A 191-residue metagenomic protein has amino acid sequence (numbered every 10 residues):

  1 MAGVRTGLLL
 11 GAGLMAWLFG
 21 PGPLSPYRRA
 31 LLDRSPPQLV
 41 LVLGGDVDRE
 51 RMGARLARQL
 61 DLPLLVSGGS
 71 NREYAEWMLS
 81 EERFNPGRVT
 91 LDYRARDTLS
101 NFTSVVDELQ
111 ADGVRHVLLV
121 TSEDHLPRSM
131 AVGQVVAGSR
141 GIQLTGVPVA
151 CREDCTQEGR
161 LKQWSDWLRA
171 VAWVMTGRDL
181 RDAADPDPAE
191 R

Functional and structural regions predicted by a protein language model:
A2-G3, G11, L118, A137 (+2 more regions): Generic hydrophobic, helix-prone segments enriched in Leu/Val/Ile
G3-G22: Hydrophobic membrane-insertion alpha-helices, especially the h-region of bacterial N-terminal signal peptides
P21-Q163: A structural signal for short, hydrophobic/glycine-enriched beta-strand patches
T156-A183: A transmembrane-helix-recognition feature enriched in membrane-embedded lipid enzymes and envelope glyco-/phospholipid
R181-R191: Short linear elements at protein peripheries
